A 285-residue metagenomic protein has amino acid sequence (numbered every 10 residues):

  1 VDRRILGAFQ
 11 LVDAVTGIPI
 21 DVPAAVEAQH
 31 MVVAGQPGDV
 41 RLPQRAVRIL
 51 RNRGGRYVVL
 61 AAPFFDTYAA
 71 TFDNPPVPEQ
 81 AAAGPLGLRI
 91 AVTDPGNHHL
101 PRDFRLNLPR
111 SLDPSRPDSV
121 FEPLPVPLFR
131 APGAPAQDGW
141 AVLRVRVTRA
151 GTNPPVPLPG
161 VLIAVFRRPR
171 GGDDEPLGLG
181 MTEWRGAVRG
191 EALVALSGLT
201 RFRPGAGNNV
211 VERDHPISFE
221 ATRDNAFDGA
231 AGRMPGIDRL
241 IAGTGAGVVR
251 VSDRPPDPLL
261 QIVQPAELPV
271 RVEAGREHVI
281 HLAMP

Functional and structural regions predicted by a protein language model:
V1-V22, P109-L143, T148-P157, P269-P285: Beta-strand-rich domain onsets/edges
V1-Y57: N-terminal ordered "arm"
L6-A8, P23-A28, G87, V142 (+2 more regions): Exposed beta-strand and adjacent loop surfaces of beta-rich binding modules that mediate intermolecular recognition
T16-A34, T152-D173: Short, ordered, surface-exposed loop/turn motifs in non-cytosolic proteins
V32-A69, G171-A195: Short, acidic Ser/Thr/Gly-rich low-complexity loop/linker segments typical of extracellular and cell-surface proteins
R56-A81, V194-E212: Signal that preferentially marks extracellular ectodomain short beta-strand elements of beta-sandwich modules
G84-P95, G190, R203-A226: A short, solvent-exposed beta-strand micro-motif common in secreted/extracellular proteins
G96-V120, A226-G275: Structured interaction patches on ligand/partner-binding surfaces of diverse proteins
